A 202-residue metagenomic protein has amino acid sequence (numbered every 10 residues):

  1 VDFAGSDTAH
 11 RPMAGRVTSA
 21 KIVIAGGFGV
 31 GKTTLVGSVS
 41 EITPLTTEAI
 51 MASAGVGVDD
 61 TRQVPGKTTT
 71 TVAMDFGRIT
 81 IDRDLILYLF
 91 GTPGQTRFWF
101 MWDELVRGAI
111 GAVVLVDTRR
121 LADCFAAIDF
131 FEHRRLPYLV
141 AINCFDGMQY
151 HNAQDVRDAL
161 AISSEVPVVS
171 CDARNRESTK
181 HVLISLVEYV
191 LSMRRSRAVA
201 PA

Functional and structural regions predicted by a protein language model:
D2-V64, R78-D82, I86-Y88: Conserved G1/Walker A P-loop phosphate-binding module
A25, T92-P93, D172-A173: A short hydrophobic beta-strand->loop->alpha-helix junction that borders the nucleotide-binding pocket of P-loop NTPases
G29, Q95, R119-A122, F145-Q149 (+1 more regions): Conserved nucleotide-binding/hydrolysis micro-motifs of P-loop NTPases
T68-R78, D82-F130: Switch II of P-loop NTPase G domains
L115-E165: Conserved C-terminal guanine-recognition region of P-loop GTPase G domains, centered on the G4
D146-A202: Canonical P-loop GTPase G-domain recognition
